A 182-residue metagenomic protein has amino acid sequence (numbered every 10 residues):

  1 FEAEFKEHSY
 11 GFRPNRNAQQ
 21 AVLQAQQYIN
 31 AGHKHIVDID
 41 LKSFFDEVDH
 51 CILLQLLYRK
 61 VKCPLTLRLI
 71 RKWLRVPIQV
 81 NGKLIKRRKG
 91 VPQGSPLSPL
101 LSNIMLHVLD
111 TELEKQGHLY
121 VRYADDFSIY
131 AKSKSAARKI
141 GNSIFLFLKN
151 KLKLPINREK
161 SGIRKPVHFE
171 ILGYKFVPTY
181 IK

Functional and structural regions predicted by a protein language model:
E4-I171: Conserved polymerase palm-domain catalytic core
Y174-K182: Active-site and adjacent loop segments of nucleotide-processing enzymes that use two-metal-ion phosphate chemistry
